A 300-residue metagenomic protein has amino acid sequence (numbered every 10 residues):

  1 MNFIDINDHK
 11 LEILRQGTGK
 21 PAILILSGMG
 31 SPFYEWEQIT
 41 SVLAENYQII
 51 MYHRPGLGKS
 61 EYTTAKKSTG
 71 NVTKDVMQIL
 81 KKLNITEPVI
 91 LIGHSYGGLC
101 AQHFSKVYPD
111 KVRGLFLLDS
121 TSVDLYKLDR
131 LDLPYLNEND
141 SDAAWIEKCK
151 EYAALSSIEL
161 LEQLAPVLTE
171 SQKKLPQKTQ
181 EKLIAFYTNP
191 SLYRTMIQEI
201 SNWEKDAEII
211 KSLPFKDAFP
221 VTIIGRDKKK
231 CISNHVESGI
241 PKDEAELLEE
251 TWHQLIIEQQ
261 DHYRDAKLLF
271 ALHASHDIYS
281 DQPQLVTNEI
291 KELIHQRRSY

Functional and structural regions predicted by a protein language model:
M1-I23, Y34, A44-Y47, T64-K67 (+13 more regions): Alpha/beta-hydrolase fold catalytic core
H9-K59, I79, V107: Conserved HGGG/HGGXW glycine-rich cap/lid loop of the alpha/beta-hydrolase fold
I25-L26, Y52-R54, L118, G225 (+1 more regions): Alpha/beta-hydrolase
M51-I92, Y96, V107-Y108, D132-P134: Active-site loop/oxyanion-hole signature of alpha/beta-hydrolase fold enzymes
E87-R130: Conserved hydrolase catalytic core segment
F116-A154: Flexible "cap/lid" loop of the alpha/beta hydrolase fold
L175-F270: Conserved serine/cysteine hydrolase catalytic core
Q254, D261-Y300: Catalytic active-site module of serine/aspartate enzymes centered on a nucleophile-bearing elbow/loop
